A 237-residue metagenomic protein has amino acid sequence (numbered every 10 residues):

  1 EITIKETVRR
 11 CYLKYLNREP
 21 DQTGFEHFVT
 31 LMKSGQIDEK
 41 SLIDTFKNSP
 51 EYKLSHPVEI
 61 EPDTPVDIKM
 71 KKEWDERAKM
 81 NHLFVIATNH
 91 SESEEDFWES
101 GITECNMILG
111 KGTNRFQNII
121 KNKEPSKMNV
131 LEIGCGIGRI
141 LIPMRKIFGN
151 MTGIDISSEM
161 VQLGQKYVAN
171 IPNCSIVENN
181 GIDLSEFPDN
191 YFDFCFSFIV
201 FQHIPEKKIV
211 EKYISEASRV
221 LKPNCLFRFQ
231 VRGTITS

Functional and structural regions predicted by a protein language model:
E1-E59: Substrate/cofactor-recognition hotspot
I60-K127, I137-F148, T152-L184, K207-K208 (+1 more regions): Class I (Rossmann-like) S-adenosyl-L-methionine-dependent methyltransferase catalytic domain, capturing the SAM-binding
E132: Class I SAM-dependent methyltransferase core
I171, D189-N190, P223: Active-site acidic short loop of glycosyltransferases
S185-C195: A short acidic, Gly/Pro-enriched loop at the edge of an enzyme's catalytic core that lines a small-molecule cofactor
F194-K208: A short SAM/SAH-binding and catalytic strip from SAM-dependent methyltransferases
E211-P223: A short glycine-rich, Lys/Arg-flanked "PGG" loop and its adjoining helix->strand segment in the class I
